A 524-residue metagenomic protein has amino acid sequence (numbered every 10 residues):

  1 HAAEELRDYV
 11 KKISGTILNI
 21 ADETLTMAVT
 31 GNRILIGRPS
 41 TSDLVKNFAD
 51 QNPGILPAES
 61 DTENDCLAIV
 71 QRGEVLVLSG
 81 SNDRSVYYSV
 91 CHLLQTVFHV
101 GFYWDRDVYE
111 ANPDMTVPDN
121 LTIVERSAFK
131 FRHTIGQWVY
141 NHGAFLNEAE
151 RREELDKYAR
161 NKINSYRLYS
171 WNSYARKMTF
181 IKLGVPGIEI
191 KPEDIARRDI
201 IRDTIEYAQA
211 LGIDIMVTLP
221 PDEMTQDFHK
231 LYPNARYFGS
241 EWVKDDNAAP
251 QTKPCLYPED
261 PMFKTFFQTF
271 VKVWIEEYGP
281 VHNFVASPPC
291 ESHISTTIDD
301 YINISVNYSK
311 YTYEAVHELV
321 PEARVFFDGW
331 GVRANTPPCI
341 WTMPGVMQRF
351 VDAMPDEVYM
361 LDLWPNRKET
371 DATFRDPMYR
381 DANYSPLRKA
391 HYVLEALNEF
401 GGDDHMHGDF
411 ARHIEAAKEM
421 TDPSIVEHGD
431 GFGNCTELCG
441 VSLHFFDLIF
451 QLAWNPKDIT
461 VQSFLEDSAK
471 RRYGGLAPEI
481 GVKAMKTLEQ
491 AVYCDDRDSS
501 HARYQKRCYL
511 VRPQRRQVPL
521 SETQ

Functional and structural regions predicted by a protein language model:
H1-S127: Contiguous, structured surface segment used for ligand recognition
E4, D8, S85-H99, L443-A453 (+3 more regions): Short, hydrophobic/amphipathic alpha-helical patches that form generic packing surfaces within helical domains
L18-N19, E23-T26, D105-T116, Q137-N141 (+4 more regions): Catalytic-core regions of glycoside hydrolase
V29-G31, G73-V75, F129-F131, N161-N164 (+1 more regions): Short coil/turn connectors at secondary-structure junctions
F131-Q137: Residues forming anionic-ligand binding surfaces in small-molecule and nucleic-acid pockets of primarily soluble enzymes
A144-N147: N-terminal catalytic cores of NTP/NDP-binding nucleotidyl/phosphoryl-transfer enzymes
Y504-Q524: Histidine-centered catalytic/metal-binding microenvironments
